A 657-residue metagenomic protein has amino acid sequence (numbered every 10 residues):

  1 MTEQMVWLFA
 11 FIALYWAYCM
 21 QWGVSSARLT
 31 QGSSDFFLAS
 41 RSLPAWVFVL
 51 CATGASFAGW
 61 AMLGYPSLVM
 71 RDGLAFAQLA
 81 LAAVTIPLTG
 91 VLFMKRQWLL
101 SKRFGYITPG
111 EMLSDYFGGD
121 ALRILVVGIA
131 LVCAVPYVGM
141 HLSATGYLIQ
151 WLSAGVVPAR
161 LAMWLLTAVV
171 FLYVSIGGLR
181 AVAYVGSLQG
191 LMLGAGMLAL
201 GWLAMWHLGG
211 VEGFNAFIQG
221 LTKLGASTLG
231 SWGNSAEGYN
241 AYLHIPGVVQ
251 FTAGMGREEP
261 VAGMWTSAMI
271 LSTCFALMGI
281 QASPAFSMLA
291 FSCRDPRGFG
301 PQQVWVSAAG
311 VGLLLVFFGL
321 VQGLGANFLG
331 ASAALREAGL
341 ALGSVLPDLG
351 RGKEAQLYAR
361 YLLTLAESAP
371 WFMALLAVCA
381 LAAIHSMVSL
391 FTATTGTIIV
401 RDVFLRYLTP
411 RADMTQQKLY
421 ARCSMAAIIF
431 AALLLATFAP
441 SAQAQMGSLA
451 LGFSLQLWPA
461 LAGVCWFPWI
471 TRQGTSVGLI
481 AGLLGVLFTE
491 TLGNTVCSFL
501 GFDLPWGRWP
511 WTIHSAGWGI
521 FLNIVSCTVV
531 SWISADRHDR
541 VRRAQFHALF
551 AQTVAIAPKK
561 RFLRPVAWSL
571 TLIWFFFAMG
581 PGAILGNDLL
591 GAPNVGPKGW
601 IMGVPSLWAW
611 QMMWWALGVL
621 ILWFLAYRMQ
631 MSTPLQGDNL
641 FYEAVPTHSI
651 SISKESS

Functional and structural regions predicted by a protein language model:
M1-L63, G177, V645-I652: Membrane-interface "cap" regions at the ends of multi-pass membrane proteins
T2-M5, L38-L43, G64-Y65, M70-L79 (+3 more regions): Loop-to-helix junctions at membrane interfaces in multi-pass transport proteins
E3-S26, A39, S67-I107, E111 (+2 more regions): Extracellular loop-to-transmembrane helix junctions
Q4-S34, I107-G110, S114-V132, M140-Q150 (+6 more regions): Membrane-interface loop-to-helix entry segments
W22, L43, V47-L81, Y147 (+2 more regions): Transmembrane helix-boundary motif of multi-pass solute transporters/channels
M70-I176, G279, A285-G447, K560-L563 (+2 more regions): Helix-loop-helix junctions that connect adjacent transmembrane helices in secondary transporters/permeases, recognized
L221-K223, N494-P597, A616-S657: Terminal cytosolic tails of multi-pass membrane transporters, especially the segment immediately following the final
F275-M278, F430-L435, A481-L492, I573-P581: Aromatic-anchored segments of alpha-helical transmembrane domains
